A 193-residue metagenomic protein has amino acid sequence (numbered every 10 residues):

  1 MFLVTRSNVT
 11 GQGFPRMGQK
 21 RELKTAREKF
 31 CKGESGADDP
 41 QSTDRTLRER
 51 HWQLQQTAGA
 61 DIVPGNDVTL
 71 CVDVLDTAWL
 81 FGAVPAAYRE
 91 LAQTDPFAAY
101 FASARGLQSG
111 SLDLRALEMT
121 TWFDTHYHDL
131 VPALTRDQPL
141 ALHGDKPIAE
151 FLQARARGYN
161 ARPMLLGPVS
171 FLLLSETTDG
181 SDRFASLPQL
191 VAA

Functional and structural regions predicted by a protein language model:
M1-A193: Domain-level signal for soluble alpha/beta catalytic cores
